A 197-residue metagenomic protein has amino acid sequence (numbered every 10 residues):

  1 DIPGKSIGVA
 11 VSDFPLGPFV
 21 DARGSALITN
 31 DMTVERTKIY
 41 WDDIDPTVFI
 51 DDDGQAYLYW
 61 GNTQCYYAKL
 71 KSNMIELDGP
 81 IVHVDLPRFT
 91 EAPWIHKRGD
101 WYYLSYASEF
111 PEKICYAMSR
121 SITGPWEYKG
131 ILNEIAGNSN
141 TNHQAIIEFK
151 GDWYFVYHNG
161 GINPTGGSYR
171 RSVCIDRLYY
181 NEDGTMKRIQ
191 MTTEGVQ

Functional and structural regions predicted by a protein language model:
D1-Q197: Carbohydrate-active catalytic/glycan-binding domains of CAZyme proteins, especially the secreted or lumenal ectodomains
